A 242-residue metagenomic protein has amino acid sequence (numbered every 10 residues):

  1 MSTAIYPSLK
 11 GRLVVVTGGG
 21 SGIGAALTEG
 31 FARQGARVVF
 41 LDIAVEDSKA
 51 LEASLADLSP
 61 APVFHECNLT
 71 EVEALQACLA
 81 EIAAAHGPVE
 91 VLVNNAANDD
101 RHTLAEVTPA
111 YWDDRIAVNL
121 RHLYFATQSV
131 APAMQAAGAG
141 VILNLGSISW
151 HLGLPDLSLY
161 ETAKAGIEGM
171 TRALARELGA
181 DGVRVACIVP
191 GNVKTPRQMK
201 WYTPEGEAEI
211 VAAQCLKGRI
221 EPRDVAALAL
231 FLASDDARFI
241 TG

Functional and structural regions predicted by a protein language model:
G20-S21: Conserved glycine-rich cofactor-binding loop
T103-L104, T108-I116, Q198, I210: Substrate-binding pocket helix/loop in short-chain dehydrogenase/reductase
A105, L152-S158, A180-D181, K217 (+1 more regions): Active-site loop immediately N-terminal to the catalytic Tyr-X3-Lys motif of short-chain dehydrogenase/reductase
T127, A163, T171: Active-site helix of classical SDR
P132, R176-A180, R238: Alpha-helical segment proximal to the catalytic Tyr-Lys
S147: Residue(s) in the substrate-gating loop at a strand-loop-helix junction that position the organic substrate next
R184, R219-G242: C-terminal substrate-recognition "lid" of short-chain dehydrogenase/reductases
